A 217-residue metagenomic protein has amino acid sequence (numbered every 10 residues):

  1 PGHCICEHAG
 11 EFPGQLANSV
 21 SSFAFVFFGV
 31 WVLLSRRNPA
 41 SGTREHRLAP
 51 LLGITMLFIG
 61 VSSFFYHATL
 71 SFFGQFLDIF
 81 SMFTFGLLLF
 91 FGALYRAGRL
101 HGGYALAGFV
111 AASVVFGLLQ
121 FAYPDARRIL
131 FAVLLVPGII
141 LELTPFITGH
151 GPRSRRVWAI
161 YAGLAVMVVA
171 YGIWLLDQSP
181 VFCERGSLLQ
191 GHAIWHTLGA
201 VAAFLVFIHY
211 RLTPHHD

Functional and structural regions predicted by a protein language model:
P1-D217: Multi-pass alpha-helical transmembrane bundles in non-GPCR membrane proteins that perform intramembrane catalysis
